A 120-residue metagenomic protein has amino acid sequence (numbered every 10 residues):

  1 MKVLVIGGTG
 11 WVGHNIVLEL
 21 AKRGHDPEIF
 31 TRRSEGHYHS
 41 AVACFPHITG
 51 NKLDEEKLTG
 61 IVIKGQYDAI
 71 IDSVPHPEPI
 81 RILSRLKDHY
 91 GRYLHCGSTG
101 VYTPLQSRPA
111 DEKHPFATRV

Functional and structural regions predicted by a protein language model:
K2, D26-E28, G91-R92: Residues at the starts of beta-strands that form the adenosine-phosphate
V3-H25: N-terminal Rossmann NAD(P)H-binding glycine-rich loop of SDR-like oxidoreductase domains
T9-W11, K52-L53, V74-P79: Short beta->alpha connector loops
F30-Y38, N51-K52: N-terminal Rossmann-fold cofactor-binding loop
E35-C44, L86: Short loop/helix-cap segments at secondary-structure boundaries that form the rim of catalytic
T49-D68, E78: Conserved Rossmann-fold cofactor-binding substructure of NAD(P)-dependent oxidoreductases
D68-D72, L94: N-terminal Rossmann-like NAD(P) cofactor-binding module of classical short-chain dehydrogenase/reductase
I82-V120: Conserved Rossmann-fold NAD(P)-dependent oxidoreductase catalytic core, especially the SDR/UDP-sugar
